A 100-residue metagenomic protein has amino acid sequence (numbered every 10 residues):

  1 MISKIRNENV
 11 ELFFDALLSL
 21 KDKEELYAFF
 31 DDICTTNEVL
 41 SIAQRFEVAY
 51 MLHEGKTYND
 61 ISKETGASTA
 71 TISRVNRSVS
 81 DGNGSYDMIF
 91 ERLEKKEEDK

Functional and structural regions predicted by a protein language model:
M1-L18: General nucleic-acid-binding
N9-F13, F29, E47, T71: A general alpha-helix detector
F14, T69-K95: C-terminal structural segments of small proteins and small subunits
L20-K21, Y27, K100: Active-site anion-handling motifs in enzyme catalytic cores
E25-Q44: Short, Lys/Arg-enriched anionic-surface-contact patches
I42-K56: Short, amphipathic alpha-helical "recognition" segments used to contact nucleic acids or chromatin
H53-D60, R92-K96, K100: Long, compositionally biased
D60-T65, I72: Short alpha-helical "recognition helix" segments of helix-turn-helix
